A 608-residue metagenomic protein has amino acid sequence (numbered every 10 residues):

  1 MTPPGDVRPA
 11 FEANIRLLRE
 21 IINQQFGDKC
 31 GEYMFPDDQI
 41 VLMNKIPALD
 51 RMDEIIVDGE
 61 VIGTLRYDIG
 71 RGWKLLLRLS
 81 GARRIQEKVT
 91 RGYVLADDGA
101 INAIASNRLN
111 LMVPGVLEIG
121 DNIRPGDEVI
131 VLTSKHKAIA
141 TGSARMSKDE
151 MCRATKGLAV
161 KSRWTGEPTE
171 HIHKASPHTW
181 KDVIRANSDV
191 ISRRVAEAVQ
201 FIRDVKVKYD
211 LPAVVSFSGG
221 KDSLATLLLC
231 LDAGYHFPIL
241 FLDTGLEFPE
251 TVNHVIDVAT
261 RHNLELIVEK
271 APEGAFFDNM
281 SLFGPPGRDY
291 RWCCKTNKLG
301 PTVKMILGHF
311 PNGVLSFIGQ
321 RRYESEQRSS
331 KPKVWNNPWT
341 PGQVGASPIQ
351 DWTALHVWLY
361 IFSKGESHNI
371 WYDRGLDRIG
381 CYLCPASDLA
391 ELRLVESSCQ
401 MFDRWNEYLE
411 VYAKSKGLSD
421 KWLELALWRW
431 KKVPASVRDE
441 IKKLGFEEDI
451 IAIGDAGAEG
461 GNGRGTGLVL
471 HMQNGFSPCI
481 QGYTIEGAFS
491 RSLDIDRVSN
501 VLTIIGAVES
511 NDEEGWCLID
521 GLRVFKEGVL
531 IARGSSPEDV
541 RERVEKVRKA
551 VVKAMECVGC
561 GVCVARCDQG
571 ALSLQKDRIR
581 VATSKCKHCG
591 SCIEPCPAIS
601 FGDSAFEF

Functional and structural regions predicted by a protein language model:
M1-V214, L224, L228-P238, T244-E247 (+6 more regions): RNA-binding accessory domains that recognize and position tRNA/RNA substrates
T2-W73, S367-E545: ATP/NTP-dependent adenylation/nucleotidyl-transfer catalytic domains that generate, transfer, or process NMP-activated
A100-A105, E118-I119, V129, K174-S216 (+1 more regions): Nucleotide-activated chemistry modules centered on ATP-dependent adenylation/adenylyltransferase
L117-E118, A554, R580-T583: Short, solvent-exposed loop/turn positions at domain surfaces that link secondary-structure elements or cap domain
C293-C294, C381-C384, C557-C563, C567 (+2 more regions): Short cysteine clusters
E324, R328-W352, L518-C567: A broadly conserved sequence feature marking short terminus-proximal activation segments in nucleic acid-centric
D373-L376, S573-K585, C589: Short linker/helix segments within small regulatory modules
V562-R578, S591-F608: Iron-sulfur cluster-binding cysteine motifs and their immediate structural context in ferredoxin-like electron-transfer
